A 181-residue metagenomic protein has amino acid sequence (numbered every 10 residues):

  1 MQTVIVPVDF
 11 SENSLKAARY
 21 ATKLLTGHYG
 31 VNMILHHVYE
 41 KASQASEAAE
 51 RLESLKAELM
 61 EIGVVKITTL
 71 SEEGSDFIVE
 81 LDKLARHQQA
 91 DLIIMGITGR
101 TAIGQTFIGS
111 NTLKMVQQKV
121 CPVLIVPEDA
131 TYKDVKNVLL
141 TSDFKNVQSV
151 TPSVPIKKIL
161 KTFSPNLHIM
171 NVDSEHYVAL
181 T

Functional and structural regions predicted by a protein language model:
M1-E47, N137-T181: Small/aliphatic-rich secondary-structure junction motif
M33, K66-T69, V123: Generic structural signal for residues in well-ordered beta-strands
H37, S71-E73, P127, N171: Residue-level recognition of beta-strand->loop/alpha-helix junctions
E40-A42, M60-I93: Structural beta-alpha unit
A49-L59, L180-T181: Short, aromatic/basic amphipathic alpha-helical patches
R51, I108-N111, S153-V154: Charged helix-capping and loop-helix junction motifs
L52, H87, N111-T112, L140-D143: Short, hinge-like loop/turn segments at secondary-structure boundaries
D82-T131: Gly/Ser-rich helix-loop-strand patches that form or flank binding pockets for ribonucleotide-derived cofactors
